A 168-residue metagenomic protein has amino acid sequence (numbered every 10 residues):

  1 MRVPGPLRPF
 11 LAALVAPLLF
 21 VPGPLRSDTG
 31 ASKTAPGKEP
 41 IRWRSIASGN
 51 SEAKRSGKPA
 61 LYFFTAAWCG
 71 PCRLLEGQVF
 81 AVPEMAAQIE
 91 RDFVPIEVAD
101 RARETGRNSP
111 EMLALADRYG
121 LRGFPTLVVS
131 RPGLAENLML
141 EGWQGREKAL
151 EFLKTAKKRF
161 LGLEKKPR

Functional and structural regions predicted by a protein language model:
R2-L11: Bacterial N-terminal signal peptides that target proteins for export
A12-P22: Bacterial N-terminal signal peptides
T29-S56: N-terminal leader/targeting and pre-domain segments
W43, M85-S109: Thiol-based oxidoreductase modules, predominantly thioredoxin-like and allied folds used for disulfide exchange
S56-A67: Short active-site neighborhood of thiol/selenol oxidoreductases, capturing the structured segment around
A60-Y62, P95, L127: Hydrophobic beta-strand anchors of alpha/beta hydrolase catalytic cores
R73-Q88: Typically the conserved alpha-helix immediately C-terminal to a functionally engaged Cys/Sec in thioredoxin-like
R122-G162: Non-catalytic, surface beta->alpha helical segment in thiol-disulfide oxidoreductase systems
